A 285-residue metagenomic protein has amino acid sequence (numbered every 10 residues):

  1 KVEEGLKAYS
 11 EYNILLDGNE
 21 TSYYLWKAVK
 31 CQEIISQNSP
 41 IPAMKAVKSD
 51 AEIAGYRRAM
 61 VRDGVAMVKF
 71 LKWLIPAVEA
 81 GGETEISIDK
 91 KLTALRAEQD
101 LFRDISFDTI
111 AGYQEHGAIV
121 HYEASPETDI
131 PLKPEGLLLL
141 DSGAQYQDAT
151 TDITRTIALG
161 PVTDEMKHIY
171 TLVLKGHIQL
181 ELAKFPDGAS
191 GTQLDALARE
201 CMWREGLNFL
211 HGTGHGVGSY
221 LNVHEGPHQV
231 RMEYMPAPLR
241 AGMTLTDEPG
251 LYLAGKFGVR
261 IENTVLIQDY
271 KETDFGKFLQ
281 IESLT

Functional and structural regions predicted by a protein language model:
K1-T285: Active-site neighborhoods and metal-handling regions in enzymes and metal-associated proteins
